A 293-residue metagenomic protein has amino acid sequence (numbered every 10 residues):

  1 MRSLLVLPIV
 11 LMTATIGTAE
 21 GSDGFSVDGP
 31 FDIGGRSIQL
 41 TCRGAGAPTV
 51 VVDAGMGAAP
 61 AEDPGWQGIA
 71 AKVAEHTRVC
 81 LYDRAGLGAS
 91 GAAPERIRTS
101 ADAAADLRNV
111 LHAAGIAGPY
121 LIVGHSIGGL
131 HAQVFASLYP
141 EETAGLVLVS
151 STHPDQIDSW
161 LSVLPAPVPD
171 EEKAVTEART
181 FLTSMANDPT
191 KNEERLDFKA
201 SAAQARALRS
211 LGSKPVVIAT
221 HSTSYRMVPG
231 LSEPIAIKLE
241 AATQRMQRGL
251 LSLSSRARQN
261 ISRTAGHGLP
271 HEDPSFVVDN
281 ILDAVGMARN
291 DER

Functional and structural regions predicted by a protein language model:
V6-A14: Bacterial N-terminal signal peptides
S22-S37: N-terminal cap/lid segment of alpha/beta-hydrolase-fold proteins
I33-A89: Conserved HGGG/HGGXW glycine-rich cap/lid loop of the alpha/beta-hydrolase fold
L81-L121: Active-site loop/oxyanion-hole signature of alpha/beta-hydrolase fold enzymes
G118-D155: Conserved hydrolase catalytic core segment
V147-N192: Flexible "cap/lid" loop of the alpha/beta hydrolase fold
V175-I261: Conserved serine/cysteine hydrolase catalytic core
A257-R293: Catalytic active-site module of serine/aspartate enzymes centered on a nucleophile-bearing elbow/loop
